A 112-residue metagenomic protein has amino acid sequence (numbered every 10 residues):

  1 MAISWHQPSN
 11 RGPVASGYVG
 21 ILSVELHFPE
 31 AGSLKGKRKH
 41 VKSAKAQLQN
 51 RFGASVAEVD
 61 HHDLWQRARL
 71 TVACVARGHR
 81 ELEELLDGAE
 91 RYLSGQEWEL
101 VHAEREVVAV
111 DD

Functional and structural regions predicted by a protein language model:
M1-D112: Long, contiguous binding/interaction regions
